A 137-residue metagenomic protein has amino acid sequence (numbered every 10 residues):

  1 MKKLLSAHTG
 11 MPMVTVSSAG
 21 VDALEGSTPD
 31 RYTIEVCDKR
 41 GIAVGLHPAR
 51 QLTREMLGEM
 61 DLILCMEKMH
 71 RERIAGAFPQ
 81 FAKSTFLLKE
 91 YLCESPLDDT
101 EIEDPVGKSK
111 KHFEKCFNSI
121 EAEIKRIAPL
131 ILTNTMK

Functional and structural regions predicted by a protein language model:
M1-E59, P129-K137: Conserved active-site segments centered on acidic
L62, K68-K137: Phosphate-binding/catalytic loops
